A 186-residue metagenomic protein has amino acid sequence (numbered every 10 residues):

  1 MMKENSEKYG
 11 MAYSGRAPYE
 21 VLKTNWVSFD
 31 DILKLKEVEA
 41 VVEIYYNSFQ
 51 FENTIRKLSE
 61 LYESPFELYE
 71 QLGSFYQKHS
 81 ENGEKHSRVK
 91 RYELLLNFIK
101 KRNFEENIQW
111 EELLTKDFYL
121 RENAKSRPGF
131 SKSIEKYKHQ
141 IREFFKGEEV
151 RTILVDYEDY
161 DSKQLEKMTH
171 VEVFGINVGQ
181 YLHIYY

Functional and structural regions predicted by a protein language model:
M1-E63: A structural motif corresponding to the C-terminal lobe/cap of the Radical SAM core domain
E37-Y186: Radical SAM enzyme core and accessory elements
